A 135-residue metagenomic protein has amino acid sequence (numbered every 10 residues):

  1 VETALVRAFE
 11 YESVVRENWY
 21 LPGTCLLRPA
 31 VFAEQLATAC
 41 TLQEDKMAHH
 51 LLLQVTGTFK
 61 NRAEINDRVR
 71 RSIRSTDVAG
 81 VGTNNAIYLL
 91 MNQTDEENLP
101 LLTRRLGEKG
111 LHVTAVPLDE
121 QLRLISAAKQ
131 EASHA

Functional and structural regions predicted by a protein language model:
V1-S13: Signal-transmission/dimerization alpha-helices at domain junctions
Y11-T24, L118-E120, I125, A135: Flexible, glycine/charge-rich interdomain/linker segments that couple and regulate nucleotide signaling catalytic cores
W19-V31, Q43-E44, K60-N61, T76-V81 (+3 more regions): Catalytic-site/binding-pocket detector for metal-dependent nucleotidyl cyclases and the c-di-GMP signaling machinery
L26-M47, N66-R74, I125-S133: Short regulatory alpha-helical coupling segments that immediately precede and/or link into cyclic nucleotide signaling
M47-T58, A79: Active-site-flanking beta-strand signature of metal-NTP-handling nucleotidyl enzymes and homologous cyclase-like
L51, D77-N92, K109-A135: A short glycine-enriched loop-to-beta-strand structural element that forms part of the catalytic core of nucleotide
F59, N66-P100, E108: Conserved helix-loop-beta segment at the catalytic/binding core of cyclic-nucleotide signaling proteins
N61-D67, E97-L101, Q121-A135: Catalytic cores and conserved motifs of cyclic dinucleotide signaling enzymes
